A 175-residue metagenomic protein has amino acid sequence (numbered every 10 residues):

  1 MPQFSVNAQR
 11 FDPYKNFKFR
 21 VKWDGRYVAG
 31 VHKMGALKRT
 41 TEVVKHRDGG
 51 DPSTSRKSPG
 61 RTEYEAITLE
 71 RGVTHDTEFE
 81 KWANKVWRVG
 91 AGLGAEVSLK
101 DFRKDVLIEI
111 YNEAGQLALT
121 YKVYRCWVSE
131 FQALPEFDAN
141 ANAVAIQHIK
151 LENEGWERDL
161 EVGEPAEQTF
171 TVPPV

Functional and structural regions predicted by a protein language model:
M1-V175: Glycine-rich, low-complexity intrinsically disordered segments
